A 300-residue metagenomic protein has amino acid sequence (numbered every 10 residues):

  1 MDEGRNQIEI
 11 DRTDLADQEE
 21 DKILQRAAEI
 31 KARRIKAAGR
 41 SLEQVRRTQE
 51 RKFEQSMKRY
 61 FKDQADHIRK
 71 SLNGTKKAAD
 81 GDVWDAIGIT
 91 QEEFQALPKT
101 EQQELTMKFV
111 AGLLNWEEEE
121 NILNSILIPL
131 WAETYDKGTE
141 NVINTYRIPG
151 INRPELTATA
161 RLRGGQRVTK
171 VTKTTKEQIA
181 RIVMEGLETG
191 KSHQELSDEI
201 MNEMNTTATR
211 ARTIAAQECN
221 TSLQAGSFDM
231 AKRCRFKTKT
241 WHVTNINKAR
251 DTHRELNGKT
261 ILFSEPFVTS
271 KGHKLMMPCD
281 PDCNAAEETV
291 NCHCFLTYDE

Functional and structural regions predicted by a protein language model:
M1-T206, D299-E300: N-terminal leader/targeting and assembly helices and adjacent pre-domain segments
R210-E300: Acidic, glycine-rich two-metal-ion catalytic cores of nucleic acid-processing enzymes
